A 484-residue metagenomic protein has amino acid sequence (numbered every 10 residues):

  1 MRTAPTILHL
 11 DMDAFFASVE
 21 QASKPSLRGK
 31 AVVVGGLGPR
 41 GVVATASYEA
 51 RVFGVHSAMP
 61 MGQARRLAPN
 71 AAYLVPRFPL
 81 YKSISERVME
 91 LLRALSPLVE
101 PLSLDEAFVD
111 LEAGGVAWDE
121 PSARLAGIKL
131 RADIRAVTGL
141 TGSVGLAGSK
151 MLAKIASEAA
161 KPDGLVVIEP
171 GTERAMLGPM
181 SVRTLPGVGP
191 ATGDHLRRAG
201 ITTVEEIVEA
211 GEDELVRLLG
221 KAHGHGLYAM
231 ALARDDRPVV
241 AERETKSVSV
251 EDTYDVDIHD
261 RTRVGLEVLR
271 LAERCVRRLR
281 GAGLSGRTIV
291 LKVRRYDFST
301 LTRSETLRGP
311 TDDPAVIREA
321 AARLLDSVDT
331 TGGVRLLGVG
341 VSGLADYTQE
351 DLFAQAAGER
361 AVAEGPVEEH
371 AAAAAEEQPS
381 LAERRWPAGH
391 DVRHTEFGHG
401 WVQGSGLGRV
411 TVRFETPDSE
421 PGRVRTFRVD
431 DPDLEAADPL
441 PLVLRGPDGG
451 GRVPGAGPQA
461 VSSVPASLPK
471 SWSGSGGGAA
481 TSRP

Functional and structural regions predicted by a protein language model:
M1-H225, E368-P379, P387-A388, L468 (+1 more regions): Gly/Gly-Pro- and Ser/Thr-rich, intrinsically disordered tail segments characteristic of DNA damage-repair and tolerance
R2, T184, T192-L336, V341-Q349: DNA-contacting surface of Y-family translesion DNA polymerases
L102-E106, A147-K150, L284-T288, V334-L336 (+1 more regions): Short Gly/Ser/Thr- and Asp/Glu-enriched loop/turn motifs at secondary-structure junctions
L344-H370, A437-R452: Intrinsically disordered, low-complexity mixed-charge segments
S380-E396: Short coil-to-beta transition motif at edge beta-strands of beta-rich domains
G398-S405: Short beta-strand-centered aromatic/proline hotspots
G408-V412: Short aromatic-glycine-enriched beta-strand elements
R413-P484: Intrinsically disordered, low-complexity linker and terminal regions at domain boundaries
